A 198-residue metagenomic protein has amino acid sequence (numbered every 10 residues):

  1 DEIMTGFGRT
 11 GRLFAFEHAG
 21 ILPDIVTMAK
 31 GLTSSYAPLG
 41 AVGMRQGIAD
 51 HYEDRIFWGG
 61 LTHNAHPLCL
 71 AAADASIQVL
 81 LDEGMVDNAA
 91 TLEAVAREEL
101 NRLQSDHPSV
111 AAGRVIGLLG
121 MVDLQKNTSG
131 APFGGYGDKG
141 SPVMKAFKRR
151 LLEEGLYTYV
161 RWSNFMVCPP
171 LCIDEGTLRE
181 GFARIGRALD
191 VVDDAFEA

Functional and structural regions predicted by a protein language model:
E2-A198: Conserved N-terminal phosphate-binding loop of PLP-dependent enzymes in the Aspartate aminotransferase
